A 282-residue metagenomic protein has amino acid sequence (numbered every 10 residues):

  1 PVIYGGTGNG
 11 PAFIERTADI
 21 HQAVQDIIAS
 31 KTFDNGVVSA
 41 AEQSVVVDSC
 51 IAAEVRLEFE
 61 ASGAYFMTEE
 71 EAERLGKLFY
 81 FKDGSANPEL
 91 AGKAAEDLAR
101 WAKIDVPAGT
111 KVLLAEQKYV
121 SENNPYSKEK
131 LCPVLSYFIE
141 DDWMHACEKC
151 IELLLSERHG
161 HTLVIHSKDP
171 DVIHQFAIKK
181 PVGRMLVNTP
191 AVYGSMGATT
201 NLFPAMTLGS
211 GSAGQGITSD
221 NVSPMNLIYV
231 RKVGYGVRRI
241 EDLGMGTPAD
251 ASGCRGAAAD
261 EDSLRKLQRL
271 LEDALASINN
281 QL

Functional and structural regions predicted by a protein language model:
P1, P11-I14, A23, I28 (+9 more regions): Intrinsic structural disorder
P1-S121: ALDH superfamily catalytic-core signature
I104-Q281: Conserved C-terminal structural/oligomerization subdomain of aldehyde/semialdehyde dehydrogenase
